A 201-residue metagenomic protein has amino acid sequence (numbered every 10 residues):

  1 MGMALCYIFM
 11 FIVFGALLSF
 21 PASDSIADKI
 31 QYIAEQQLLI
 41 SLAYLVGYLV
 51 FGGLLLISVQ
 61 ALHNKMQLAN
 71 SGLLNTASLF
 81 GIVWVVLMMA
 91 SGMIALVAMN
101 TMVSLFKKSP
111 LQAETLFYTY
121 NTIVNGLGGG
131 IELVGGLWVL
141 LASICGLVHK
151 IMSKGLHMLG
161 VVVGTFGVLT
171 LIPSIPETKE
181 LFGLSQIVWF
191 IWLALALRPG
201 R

Functional and structural regions predicted by a protein language model:
M1-R201: Hydrophobic, aromatic-enriched alpha-helical segments typical of multi-pass transmembrane helices
